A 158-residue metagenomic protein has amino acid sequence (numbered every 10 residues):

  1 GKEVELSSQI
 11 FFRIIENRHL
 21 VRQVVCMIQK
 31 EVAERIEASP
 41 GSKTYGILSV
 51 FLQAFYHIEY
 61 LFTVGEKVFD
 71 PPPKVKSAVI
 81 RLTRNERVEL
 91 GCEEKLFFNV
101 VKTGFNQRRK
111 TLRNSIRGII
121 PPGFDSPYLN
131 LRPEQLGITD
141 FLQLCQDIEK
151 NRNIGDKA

Functional and structural regions predicted by a protein language model:
L6-Q135, Q143, N153-A158: Class I S-adenosyl-L-methionine
